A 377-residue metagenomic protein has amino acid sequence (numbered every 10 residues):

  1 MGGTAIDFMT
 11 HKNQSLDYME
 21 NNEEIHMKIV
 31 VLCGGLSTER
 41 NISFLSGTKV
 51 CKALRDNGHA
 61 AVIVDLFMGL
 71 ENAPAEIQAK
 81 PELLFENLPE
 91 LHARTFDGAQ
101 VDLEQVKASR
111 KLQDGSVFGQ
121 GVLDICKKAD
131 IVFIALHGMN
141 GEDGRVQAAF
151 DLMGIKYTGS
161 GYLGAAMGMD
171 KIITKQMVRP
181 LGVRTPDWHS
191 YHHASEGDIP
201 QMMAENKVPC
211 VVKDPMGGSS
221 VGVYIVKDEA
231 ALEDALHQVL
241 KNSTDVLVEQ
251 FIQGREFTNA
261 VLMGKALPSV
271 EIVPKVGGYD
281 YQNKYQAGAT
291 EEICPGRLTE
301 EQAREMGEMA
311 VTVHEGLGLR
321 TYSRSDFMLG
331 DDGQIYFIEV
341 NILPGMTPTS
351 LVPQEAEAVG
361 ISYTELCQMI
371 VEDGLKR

Functional and structural regions predicted by a protein language model:
Q14, Y18-L163, M167-M169, I173 (+2 more regions): ATP-binding N-terminal substructure of ATP-dependent carboxylate-amine bond-forming enzymes
M27, C33-L36, G182, T299-R377: ATP-dependent carboxylate activation and anion-phosphoryl transfer catalytic cores that bind Mg-ATP to form
S43, T185-S190, P209-H237, E256: Glycine-rich phosphate-binding loop of ATP-grasp-fold ATP-dependent ligases
A61, K156-Y157, T185, C210 (+1 more regions): Hydrophobic beta-strand scaffold residues
V178-R179, M203-S220, T244-Q253: ATP-grasp fold ATP-binding core
Y224-E308, L329-Y336: Phosphate-binding site of ATP-dependent enzymes
